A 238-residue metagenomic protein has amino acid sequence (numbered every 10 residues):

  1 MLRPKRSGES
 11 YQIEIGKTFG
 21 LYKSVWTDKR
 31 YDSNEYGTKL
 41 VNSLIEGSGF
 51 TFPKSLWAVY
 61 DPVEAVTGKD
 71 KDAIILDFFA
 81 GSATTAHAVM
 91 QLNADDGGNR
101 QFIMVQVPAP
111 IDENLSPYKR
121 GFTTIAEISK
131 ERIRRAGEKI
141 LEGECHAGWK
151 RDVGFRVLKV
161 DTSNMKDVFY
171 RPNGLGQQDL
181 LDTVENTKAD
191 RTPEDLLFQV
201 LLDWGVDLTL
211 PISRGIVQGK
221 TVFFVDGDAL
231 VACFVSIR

Functional and structural regions predicted by a protein language model:
M1-I74, D96, V107-D112: Class I S-adenosyl-L-methionine
S43-T51, V66, I75-F78, S116-I125 (+2 more regions): Short, contiguous acidic/charged loop-to-helix segments that flank catalytic cores in large enzymes
L56-K139: Conserved S-adenosyl-L-methionine
G137-W149: Short mixed-charge
V153-K166: A conserved beta-strand->alpha-helix junction
V168-T183, P193: Polar, glycine-rich mid-to-C-terminal structural blocks that act as macromolecule-binding/assembly scaffolds
F198, D203-V206, V231, I237-R238: Flexible, glycine-rich loop/tail regions that form catalytic "lids" or insertion modules at the edges of active sites
D203-V222: Conserved helicase/translocase motor-coupling segment
